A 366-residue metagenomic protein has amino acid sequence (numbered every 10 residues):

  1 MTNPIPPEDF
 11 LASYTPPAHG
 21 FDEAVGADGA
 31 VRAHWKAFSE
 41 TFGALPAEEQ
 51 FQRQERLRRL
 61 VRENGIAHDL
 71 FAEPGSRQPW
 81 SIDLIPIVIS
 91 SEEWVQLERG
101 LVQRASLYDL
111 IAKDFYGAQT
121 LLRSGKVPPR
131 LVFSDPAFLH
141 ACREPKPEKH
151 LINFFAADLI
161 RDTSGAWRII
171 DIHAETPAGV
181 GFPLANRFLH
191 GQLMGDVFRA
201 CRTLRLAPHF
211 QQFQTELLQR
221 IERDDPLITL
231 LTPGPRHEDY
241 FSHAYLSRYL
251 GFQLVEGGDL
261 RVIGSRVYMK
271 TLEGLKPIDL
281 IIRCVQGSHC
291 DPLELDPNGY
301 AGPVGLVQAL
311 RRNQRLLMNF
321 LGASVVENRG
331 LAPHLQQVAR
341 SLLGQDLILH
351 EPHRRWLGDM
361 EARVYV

Functional and structural regions predicted by a protein language model:
M1-V366: Preference for protein termini
